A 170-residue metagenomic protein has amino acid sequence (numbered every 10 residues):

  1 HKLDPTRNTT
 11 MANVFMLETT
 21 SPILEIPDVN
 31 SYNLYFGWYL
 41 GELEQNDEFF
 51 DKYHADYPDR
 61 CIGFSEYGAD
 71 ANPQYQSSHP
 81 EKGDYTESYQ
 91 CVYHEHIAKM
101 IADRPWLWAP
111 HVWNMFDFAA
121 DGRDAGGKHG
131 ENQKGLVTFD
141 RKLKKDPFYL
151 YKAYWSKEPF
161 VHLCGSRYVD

Functional and structural regions predicted by a protein language model:
H1-D170: Extended substrate-binding grooves/exosites of carbohydrate-active enzymes
